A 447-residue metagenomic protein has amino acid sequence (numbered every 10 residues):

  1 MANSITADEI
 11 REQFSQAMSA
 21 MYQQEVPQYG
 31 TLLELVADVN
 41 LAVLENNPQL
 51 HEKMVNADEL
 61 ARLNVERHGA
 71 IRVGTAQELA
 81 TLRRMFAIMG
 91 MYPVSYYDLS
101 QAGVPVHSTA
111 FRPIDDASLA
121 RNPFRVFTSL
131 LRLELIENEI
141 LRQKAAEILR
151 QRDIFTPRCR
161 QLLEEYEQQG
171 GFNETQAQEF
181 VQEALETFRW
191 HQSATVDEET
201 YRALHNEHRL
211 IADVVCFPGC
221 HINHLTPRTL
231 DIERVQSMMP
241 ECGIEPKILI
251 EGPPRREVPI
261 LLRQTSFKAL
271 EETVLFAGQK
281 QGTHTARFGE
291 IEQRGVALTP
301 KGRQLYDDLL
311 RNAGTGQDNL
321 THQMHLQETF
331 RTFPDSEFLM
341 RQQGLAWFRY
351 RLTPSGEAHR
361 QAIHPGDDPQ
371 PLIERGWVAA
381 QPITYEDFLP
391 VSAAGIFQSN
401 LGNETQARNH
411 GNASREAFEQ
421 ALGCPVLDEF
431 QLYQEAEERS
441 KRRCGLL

Functional and structural regions predicted by a protein language model:
M1-L447: Extended, well-ordered protein cores
